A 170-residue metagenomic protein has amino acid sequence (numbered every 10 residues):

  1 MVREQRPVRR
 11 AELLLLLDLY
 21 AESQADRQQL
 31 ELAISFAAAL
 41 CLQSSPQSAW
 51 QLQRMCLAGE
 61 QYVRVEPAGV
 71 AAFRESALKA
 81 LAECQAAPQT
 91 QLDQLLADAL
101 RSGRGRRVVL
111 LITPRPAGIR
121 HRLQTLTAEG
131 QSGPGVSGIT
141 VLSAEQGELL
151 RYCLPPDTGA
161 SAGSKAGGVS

Functional and structural regions predicted by a protein language model:
M1-S170: Exposed, interaction-prone extracellular/peripheral surfaces
